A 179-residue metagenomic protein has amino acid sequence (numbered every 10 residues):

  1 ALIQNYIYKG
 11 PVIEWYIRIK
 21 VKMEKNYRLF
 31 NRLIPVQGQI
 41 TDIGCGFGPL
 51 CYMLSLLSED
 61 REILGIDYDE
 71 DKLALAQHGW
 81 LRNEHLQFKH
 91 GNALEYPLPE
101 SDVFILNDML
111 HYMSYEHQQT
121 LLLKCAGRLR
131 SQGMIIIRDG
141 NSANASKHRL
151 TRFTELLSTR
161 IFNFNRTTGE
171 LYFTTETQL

Functional and structural regions predicted by a protein language model:
A1-G10: N-terminal, positively charged/glycine-rich alpha-helical extensions of SAM-dependent methyltransferases
K20-V36: Conserved alpha-helix/loop element of class I SAM-dependent methyltransferases that forms part of the SAM/SAH-binding
G46: Conserved glycine-rich SAM-binding loop
P49-L86, H90-L94: Class I SAM-dependent methyltransferase SAM/SAH-binding core
E95-P99: Short conserved loop adjoining the S-adenosyl-L-methionine
I105: A conserved beta-strand element that flanks and buttresses the S-adenosyl-L-methionine
Q119-S131: A short glycine-rich, Lys/Arg-flanked "PGG" loop and its adjoining helix->strand segment in the class I
R138-L179: C-terminal alpha-helical "lid/dimerization" subdomain adjacent to the S-adenosyl-L-methionine
